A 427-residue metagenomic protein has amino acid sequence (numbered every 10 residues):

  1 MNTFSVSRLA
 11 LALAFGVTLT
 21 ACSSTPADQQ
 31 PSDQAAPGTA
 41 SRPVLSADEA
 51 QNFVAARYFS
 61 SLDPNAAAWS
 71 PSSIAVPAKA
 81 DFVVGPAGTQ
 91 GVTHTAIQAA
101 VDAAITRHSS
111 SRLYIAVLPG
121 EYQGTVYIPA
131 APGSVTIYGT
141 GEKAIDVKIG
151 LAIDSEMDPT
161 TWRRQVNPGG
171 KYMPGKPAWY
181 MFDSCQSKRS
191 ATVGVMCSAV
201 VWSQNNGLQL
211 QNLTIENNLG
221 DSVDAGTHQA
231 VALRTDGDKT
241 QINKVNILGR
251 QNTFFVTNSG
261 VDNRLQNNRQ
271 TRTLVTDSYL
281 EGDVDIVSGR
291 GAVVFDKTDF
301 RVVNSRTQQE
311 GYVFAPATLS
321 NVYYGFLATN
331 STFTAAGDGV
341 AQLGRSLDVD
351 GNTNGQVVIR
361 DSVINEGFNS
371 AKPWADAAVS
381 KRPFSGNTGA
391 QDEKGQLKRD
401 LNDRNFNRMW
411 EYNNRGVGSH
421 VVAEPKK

Functional and structural regions predicted by a protein language model:
N2-A10: Bacterial N-terminal signal peptides that target proteins for export
A12-A14: Intrinsically disordered, low-complexity serine/proline/glycine/threonine-rich regulatory regions
T20-A21: C-terminal motif of bacterial Sec signal peptides marking the signal peptidase cleavage site
S24: Short, conserved catalytic or interaction motifs in soluble domains
P31-K427: Sequence-level preference for short, compositionally simple segments enriched in small aliphatic or small polar residues
